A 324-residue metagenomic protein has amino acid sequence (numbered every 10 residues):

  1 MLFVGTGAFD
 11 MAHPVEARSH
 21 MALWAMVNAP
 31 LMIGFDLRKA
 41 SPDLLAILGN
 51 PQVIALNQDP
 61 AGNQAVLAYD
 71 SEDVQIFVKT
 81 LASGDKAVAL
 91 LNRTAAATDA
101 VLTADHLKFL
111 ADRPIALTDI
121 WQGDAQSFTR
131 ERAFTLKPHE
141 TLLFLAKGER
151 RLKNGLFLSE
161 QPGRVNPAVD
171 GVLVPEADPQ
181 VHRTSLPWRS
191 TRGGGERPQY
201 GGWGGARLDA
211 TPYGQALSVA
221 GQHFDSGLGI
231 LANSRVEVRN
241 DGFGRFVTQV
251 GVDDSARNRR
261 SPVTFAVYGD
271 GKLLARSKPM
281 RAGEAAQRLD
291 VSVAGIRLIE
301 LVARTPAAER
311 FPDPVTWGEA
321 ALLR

Functional and structural regions predicted by a protein language model:
M1-D59: Aromatic/acidic polysaccharide-binding cleft in carbohydrate-active enzymes
R18, W24-V27, M32-G34, D70-F109: Carbohydrate-binding surface patches
M32, D85, A97-V101, D112-A116 (+4 more regions): Exposed beta-strand and adjacent loop surfaces of beta-rich binding modules that mediate intermolecular recognition
L44, N50-G84: Membrane-interfacial catalytic/cofactor-binding modules of polytopic membrane enzymes
D105-Q122: Solvent-exposed beta-hairpin/edge-strand motifs
S127-L152: C-terminal beta-strand-rich structural cap/linker in extracellular carbohydrate-active enzymes
R150-R324: Gly-Asp-aromatic-enriched flexible segments
